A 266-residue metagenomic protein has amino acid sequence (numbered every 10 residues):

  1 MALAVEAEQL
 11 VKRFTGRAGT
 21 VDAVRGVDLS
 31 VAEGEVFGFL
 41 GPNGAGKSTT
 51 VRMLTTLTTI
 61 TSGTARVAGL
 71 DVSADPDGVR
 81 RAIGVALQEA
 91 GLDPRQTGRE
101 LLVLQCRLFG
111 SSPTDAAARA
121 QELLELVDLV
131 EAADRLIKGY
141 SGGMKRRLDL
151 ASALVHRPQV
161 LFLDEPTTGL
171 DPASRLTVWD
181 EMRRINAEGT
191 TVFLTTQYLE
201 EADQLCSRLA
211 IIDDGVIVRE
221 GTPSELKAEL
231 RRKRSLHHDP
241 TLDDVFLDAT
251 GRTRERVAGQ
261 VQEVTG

Functional and structural regions predicted by a protein language model:
A2-A4, K12-G26, E33, P76: A short, flexible loop at the N-terminus of ABC-type nucleotide-binding domains that lies
V103, R107, T114-A132: Conserved ABC ATPase "signature" region
L136-Y140: Conserved ABC ATPase signature
R157: Conserved catalytic motifs of ABC-family nucleotide-binding domains
L161-D164: Catalytic Walker B motif of ABC-type/P-loop ATPase nucleotide-binding domains
E220-G221: ABC ATPase "signature
